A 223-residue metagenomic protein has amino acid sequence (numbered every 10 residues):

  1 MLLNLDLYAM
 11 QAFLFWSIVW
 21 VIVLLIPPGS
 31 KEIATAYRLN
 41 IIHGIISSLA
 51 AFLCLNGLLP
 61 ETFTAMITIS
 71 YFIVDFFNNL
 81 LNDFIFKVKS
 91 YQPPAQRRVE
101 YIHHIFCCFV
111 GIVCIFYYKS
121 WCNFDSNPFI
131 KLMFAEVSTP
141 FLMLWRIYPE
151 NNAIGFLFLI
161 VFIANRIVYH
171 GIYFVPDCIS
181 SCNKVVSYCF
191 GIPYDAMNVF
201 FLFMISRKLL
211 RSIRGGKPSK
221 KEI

Functional and structural regions predicted by a protein language model:
M1-F134, T139-I223: Membrane-helix and juxtamembrane interface regions of eukaryotic multi-pass membrane proteins
